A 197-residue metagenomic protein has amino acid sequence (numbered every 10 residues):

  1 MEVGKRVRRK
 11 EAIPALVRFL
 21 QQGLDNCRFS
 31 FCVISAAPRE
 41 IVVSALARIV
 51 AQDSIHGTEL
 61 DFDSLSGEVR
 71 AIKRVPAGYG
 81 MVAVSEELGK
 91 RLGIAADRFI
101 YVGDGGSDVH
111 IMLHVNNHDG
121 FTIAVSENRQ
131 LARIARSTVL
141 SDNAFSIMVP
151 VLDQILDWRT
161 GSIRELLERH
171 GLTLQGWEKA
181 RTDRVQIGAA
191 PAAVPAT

Functional and structural regions predicted by a protein language model:
V3-T197: C-terminal cap/substrate-recognition subdomain and adjoining C-terminal extension of metal-dependent phosphatase-like
